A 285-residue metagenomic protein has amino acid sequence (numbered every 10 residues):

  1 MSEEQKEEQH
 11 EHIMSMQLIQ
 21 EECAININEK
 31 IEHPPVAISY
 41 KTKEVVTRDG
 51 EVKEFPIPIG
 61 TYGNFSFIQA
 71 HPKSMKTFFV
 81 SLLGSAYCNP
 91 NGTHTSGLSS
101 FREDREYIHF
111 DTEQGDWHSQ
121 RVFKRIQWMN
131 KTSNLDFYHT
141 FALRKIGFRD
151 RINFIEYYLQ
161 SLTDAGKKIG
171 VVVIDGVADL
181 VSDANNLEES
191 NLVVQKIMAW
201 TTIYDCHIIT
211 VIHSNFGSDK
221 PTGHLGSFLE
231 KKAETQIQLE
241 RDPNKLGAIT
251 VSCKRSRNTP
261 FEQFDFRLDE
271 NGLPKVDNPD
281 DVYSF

Functional and structural regions predicted by a protein language model:
Q5, Q9-H12, F148-Q160, A248-R257: Short, surface-exposed amphipathic charged segments that create phosphate/polyanion-binding patches used for binding
E8-I126: The Walker A/P-loop phosphate-binding site
E51-E54, A165-G166, P243-G247: Short, solvent-exposed loop/turn segments that connect beta-strands within catalytic domains and beta-strand-rich
G60, S99-E103, N130-T132, L162-G166 (+2 more regions): Conserved catalytic network of the ASCE P-loop NTPase/AAA+ motor domain
F67-Q69, K73, T77-F78, N191-D281: Phosphate-binding/switch region of NTP-binding enzymes
L83, H118-I126, F154-Y158, L192-K196 (+3 more regions): Alpha-helical scaffold elements adjacent to nucleotide-binding pockets in ATP/GTP-utilizing enzyme cores
F101-E188, E270-L273, D277-F285: Conserved inter-motif catalytic segment of the P-loop NTP-binding fold
